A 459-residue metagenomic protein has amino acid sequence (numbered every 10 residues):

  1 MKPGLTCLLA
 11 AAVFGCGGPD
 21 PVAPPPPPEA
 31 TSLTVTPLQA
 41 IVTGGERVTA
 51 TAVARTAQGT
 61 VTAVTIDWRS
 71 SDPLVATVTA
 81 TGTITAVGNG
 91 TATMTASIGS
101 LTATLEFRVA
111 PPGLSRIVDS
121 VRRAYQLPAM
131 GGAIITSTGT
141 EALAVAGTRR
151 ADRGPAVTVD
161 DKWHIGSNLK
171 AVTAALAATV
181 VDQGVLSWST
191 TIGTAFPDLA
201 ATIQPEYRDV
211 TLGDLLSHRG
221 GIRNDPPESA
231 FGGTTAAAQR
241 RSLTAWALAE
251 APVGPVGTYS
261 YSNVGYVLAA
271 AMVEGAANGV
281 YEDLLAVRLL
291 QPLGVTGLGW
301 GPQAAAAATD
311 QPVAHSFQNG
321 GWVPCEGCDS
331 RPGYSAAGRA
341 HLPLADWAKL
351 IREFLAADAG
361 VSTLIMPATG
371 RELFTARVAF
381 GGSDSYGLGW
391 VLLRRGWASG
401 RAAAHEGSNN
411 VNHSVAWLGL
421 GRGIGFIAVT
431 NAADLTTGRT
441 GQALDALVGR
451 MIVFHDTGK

Functional and structural regions predicted by a protein language model:
M1-C7: Bacterial N-terminal signal peptides that target proteins for export
V13-G15: C-terminal motif of bacterial Sec signal peptides marking the signal peptidase cleavage site
G17-P111: Extracytoplasmic soluble-region selector
L114-W163, V185-S187, A195: Short, conserved catalytic-motif segment at the N-terminal edge
G132, T138, W163-I192, Y266-E274 (+2 more regions): Active-site SXXK
A142, A404-H405, H413-A433: Short, well-ordered beta-strand elements
L143, T148-R150, I203-N409, V415: Short, surface-exposed loop or secondary-structure junction motifs that flank catalytic or metal-binding residues
G382-S383, R395, A433-K459: Short, gly/Ser/Thr-rich active-site loops of penicillin-recognizing serine hydrolases
